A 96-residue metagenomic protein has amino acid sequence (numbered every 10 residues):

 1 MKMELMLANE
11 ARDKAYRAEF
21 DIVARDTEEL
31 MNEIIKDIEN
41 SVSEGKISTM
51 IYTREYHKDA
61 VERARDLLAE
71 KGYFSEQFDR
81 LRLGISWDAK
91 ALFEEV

Functional and structural regions predicted by a protein language model:
M1-T53: An N-terminal amphipathic alpha-helical segment
M6-A11, N40, D59, R65 (+2 more regions): A general, composition-driven signal for non-globular sequence regions
D21, R25, H57, F78-D79 (+1 more regions): Short linear sequence elements within intrinsically disordered, low-complexity coil regions
S41-Q77: Acidic, low-complexity, intrinsically disordered interaction modules
L67, G72-V96: C-terminal edge-of-domain segments
